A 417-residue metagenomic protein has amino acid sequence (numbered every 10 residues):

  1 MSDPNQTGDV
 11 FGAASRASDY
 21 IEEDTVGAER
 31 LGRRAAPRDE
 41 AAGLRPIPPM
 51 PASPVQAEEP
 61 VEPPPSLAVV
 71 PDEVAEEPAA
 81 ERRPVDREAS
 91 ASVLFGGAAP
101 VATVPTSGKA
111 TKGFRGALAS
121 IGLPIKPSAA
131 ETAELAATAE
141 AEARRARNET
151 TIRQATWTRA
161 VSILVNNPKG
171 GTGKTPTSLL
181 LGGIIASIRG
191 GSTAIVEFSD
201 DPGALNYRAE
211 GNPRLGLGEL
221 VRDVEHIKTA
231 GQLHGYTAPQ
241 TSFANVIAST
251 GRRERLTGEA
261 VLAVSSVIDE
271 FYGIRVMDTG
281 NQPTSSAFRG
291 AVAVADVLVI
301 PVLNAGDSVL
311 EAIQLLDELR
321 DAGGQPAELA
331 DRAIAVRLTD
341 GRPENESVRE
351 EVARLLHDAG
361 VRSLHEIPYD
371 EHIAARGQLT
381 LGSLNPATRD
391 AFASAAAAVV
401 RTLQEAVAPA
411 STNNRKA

Functional and structural regions predicted by a protein language model:
M1-S162, E318, G323, R401-A417: Acidic-aromatic/histidine active-site loop/patch
A146-N148, A160-D200, L205-R208, R222 (+1 more regions): Walker A/P-loop phosphate-binding motif and the immediately C-terminal alpha-helix
I188-A244: Phosphate-binding loop that captures ATP/GTP phosphates
P239-A287: Phosphate-binding/switch loop-helix module in NTP-utilizing enzymes
E270-G273, S285-G306: Inter-motif core of Ras-like GTPase G domains
A312-R332: Conserved C-terminal guanine-recognition region of P-loop GTPase G domains, centered on the G4
T339-N385: Beta-strand-loop-alpha "switch" segments that mediate conformational coupling across diverse proteins
A374-A417: NTP-binding/hydrolysis catalytic cores, primarily Walker-type P-loop NTPases
